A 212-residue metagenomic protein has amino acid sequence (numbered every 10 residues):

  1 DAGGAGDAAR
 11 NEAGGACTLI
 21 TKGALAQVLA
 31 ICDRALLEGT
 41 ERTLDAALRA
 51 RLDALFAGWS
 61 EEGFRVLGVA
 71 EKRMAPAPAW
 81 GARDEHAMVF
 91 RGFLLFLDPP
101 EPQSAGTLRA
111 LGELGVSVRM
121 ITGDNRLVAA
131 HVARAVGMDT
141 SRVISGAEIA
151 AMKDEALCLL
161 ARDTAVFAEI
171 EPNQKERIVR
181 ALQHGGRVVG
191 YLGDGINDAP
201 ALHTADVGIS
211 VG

Functional and structural regions predicted by a protein language model:
D1-I196, H203-D206: Cytosolic catalytic headpiece
G193, V211-G212: Short beta->alpha connector loops at strand-helix junctions that form conserved, small/polar/Pro-enriched
